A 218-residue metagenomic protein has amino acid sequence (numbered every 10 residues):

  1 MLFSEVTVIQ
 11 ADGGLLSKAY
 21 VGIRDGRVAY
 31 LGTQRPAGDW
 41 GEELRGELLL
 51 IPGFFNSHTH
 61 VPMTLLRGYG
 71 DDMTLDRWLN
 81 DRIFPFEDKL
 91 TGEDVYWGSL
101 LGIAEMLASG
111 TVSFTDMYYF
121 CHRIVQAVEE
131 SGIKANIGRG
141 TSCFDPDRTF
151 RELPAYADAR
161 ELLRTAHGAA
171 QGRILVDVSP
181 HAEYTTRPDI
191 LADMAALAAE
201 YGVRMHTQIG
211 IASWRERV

Functional and structural regions predicted by a protein language model:
M1-G38, L49-L50: N-terminal metal-binding scaffold of metallo-dependent hydrolase/deaminase domains
M1-S4, P36-W78, L100, A104-A108: Replace "His-x-His-based motif
V6, V21, G26, E47 (+6 more regions): Divalent metal-coordination and catalytic microenvironments
T33-W40, Q126-E130: Short loop/helix-cap segments at secondary-structure boundaries that form the rim of catalytic
F54, V112, R204: Hydrophobic "anchor" residues on beta-strands that sit immediately upstream of conserved functional sites
L65-W97, K134-Y156, S213: Active-site gating loops and adjacent loop-to-helix segments of metal-dependent hydrolytic enzymes
M73-F120, E183-I190: Divalent metal-binding segments
I124-R215: Metal-coordinating catalytic core of metallo-dependent amide/deamination hydrolases
